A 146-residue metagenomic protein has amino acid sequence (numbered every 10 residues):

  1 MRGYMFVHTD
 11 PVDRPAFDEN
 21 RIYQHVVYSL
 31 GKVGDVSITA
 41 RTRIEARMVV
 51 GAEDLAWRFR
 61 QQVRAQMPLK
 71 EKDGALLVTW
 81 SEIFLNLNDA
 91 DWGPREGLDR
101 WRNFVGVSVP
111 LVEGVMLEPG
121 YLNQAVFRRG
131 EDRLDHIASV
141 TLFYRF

Functional and structural regions predicted by a protein language model:
M1-L30: Hydrophobic/aromatic-rich structural module bridging two neighboring secondary-structure elements via a short loop
M1-R2, V33-I38, E71-L76, L111-P119: Repeated loop/turn-to-beta-strand initiation elements of outer-membrane beta-barrel proteins
R2-F6, A40-A46, T79-I83, P119-N123: Transmembrane beta-barrel strands of outer-membrane/channel proteins
H8-V12, K32-G34, A46-A52, E71 (+2 more regions): Gram-negative outer-membrane beta-barrel proteins
D18-I22, E53-F59, G97-W101, L134-A138: Residues that define the transmembrane beta-barrel architecture of outer-membrane proteins
Q24-Y28, I44, Q61-M67, V105-V109 (+1 more regions): Residues on the lipid-exposed face of transmembrane beta-strands in outer-membrane beta-barrel proteins
R47-W80: A contiguous pocket-lining binding segment that forms or flanks enzyme active sites
T79, D91-W92, L98, R102-F146: Predominantly the C-terminal beta-signal and adjacent terminal strand-loop region of outer-membrane beta-barrel
